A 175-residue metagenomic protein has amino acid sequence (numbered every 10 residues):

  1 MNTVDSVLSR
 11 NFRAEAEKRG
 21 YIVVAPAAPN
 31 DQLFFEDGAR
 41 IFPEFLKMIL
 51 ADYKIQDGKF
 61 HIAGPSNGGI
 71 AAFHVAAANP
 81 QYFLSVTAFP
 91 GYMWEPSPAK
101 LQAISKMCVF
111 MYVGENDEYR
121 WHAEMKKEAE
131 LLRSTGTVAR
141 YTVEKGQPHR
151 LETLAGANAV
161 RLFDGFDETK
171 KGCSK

Functional and structural regions predicted by a protein language model:
M1-M48: Active-site machinery of serine-nucleophile hydrolases
M1-N2, N30, L50-Y53, P65 (+6 more regions): Cell-envelope and extracellular/periplasmic
N2-V7, D31-A39, M93-S97, E118-R120 (+1 more regions): Acidic-and-aromatic substrate-binding clefts and catalytic sites of carbohydrate-active enzymes
F34-N67, A72, P80: Gly/Ser-rich "nucleophile elbow"/oxyanion-hole loop immediately N-terminal to the catalytic nucleophile in hydrolases
Y82-M93: A conserved short beta-strand
P96-K106: Conserved serine/cysteine hydrolase catalytic core
C108-Y112, E118-K175: C-terminal catalytic histidine-bearing segment of alpha/beta-hydrolase fold enzymes
